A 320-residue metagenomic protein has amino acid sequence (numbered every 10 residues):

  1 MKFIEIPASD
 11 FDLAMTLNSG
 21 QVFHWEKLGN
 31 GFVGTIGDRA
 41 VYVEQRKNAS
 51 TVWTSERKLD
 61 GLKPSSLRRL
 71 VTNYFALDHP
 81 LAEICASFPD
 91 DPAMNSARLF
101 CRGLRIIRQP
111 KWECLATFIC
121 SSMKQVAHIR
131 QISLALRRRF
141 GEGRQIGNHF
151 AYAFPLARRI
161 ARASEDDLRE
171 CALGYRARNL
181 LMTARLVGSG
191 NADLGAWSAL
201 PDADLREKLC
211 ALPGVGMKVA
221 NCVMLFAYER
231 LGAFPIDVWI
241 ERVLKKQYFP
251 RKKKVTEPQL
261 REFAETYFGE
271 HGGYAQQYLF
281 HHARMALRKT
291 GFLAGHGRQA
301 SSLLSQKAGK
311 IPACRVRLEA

Functional and structural regions predicted by a protein language model:
M1-A320: HhH-family (HhH-GPD) DNA N-glycosylase catalytic core used in base-excision repair
